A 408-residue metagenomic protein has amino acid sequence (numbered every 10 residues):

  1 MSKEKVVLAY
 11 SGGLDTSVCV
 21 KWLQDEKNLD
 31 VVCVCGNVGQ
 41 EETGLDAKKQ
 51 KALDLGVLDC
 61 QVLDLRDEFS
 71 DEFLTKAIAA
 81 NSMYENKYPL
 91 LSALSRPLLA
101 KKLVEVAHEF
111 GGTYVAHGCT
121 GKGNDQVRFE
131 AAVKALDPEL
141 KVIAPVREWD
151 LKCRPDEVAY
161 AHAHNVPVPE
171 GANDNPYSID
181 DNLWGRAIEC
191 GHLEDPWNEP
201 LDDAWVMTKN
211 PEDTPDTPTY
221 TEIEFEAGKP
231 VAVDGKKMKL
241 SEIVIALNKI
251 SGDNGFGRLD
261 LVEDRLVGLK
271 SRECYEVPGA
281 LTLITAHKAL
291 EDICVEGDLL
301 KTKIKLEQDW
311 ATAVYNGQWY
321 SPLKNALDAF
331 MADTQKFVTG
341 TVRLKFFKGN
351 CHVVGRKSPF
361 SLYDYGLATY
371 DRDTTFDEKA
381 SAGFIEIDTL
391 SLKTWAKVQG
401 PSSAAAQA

Functional and structural regions predicted by a protein language model:
S2-A408: Nucleotide-activated chemistry modules centered on ATP-dependent adenylation/adenylyltransferase
